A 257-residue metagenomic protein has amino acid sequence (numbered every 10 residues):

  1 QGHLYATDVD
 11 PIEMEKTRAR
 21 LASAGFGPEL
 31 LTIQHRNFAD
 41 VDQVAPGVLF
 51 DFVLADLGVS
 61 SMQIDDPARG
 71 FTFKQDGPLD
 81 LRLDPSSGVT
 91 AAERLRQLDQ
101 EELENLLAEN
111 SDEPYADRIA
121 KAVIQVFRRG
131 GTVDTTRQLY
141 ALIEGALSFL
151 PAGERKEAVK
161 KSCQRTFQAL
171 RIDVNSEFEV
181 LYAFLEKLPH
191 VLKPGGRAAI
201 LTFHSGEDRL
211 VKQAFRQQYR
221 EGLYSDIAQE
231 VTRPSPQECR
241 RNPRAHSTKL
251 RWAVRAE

Functional and structural regions predicted by a protein language model:
Q1-E257: S-adenosyl-L-methionine-dependent methyltransferase catalytic core, i.e., the SAM/SAH-binding region
